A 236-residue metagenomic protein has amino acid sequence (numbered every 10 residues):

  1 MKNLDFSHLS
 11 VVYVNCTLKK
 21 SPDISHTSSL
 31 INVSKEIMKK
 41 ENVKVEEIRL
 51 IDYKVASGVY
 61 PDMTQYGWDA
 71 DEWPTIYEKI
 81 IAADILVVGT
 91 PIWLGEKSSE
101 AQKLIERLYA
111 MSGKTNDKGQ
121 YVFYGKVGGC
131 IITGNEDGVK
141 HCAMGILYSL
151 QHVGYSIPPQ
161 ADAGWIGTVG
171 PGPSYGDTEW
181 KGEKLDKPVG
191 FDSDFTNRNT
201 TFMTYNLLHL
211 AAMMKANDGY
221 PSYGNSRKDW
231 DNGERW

Functional and structural regions predicted by a protein language model:
M1-K118, L185-W236: N-terminal beta1-alpha1-beta2 submodule of the flavodoxin-like/Rossmannoid cofactor-binding fold
S25, D117-G172, F195-R198: Short, glycine-/small-residue-rich phosphate/pyrophosphate-handling segment
V43-V59, A161-E179: Short connector loops at secondary-structure junctions
Y66, S156, S174, T178-E179 (+1 more regions): Short alpha-helix boundary/capping motifs
L86, V122-G125, N135, E179 (+1 more regions): Generic detector of intrinsically disordered, low-complexity, polar/charged segments
Q102-L108, I146-Y148, G172-E179: Short, surface-exposed, charged loop/turn segments at secondary-structure junctions
I131, G170-D192: Short, local alpha-helical segments
